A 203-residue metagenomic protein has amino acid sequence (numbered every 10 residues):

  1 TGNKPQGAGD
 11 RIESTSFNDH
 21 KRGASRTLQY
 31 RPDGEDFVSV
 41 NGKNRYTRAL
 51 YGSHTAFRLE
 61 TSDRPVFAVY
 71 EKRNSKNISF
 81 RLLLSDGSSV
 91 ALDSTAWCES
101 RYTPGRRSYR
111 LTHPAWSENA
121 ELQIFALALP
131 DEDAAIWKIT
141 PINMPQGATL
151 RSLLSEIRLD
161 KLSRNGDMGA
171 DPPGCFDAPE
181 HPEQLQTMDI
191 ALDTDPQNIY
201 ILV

Functional and structural regions predicted by a protein language model:
T1-V203: Terminal accessory carbohydrate-recognition/targeting modules of carbohydrate-active enzymes
